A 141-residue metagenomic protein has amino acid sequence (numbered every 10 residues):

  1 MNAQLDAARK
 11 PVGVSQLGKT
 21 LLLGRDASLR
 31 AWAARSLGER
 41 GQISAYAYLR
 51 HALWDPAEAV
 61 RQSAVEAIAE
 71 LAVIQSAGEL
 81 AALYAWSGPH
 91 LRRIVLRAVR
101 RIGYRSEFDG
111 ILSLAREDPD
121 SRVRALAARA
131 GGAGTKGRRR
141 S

Functional and structural regions predicted by a protein language model:
M1-S36: N-terminal segments that cap or nucleate solenoid repeat domains
A8-L22, Q42-W54, V73-A85, Y104-R116 (+1 more regions): Amphipathic alpha-helical scaffolding segments comprising HEAT/armadillo-like alpha-solenoid repeats
D26-S28, I43, E58-A59, I74 (+2 more regions): Alpha-helix N-cap/helix-start positions at coil->helix boundaries
G88-R93, R97, R101-S106, R122: Long alpha-helical HEAT/HEAT-like repeat alpha-solenoid scaffolds in very large eukaryotic proteins, especially those
A127-A133: TPR/TPR-like alpha-solenoid helical repeat scaffolds
